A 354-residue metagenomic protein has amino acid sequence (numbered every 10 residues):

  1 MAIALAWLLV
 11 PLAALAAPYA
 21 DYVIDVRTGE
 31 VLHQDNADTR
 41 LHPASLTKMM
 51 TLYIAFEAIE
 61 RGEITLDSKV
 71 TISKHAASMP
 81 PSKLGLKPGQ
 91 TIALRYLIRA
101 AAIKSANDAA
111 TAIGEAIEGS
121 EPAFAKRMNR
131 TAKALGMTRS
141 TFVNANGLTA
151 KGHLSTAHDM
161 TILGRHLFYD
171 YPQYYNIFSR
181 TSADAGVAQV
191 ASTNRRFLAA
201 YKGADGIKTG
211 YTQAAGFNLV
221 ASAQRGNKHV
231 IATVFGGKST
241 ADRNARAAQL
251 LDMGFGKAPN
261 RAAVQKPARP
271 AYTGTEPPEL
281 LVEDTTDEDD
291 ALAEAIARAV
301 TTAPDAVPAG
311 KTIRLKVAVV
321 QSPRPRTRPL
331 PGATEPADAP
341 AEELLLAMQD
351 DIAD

Functional and structural regions predicted by a protein language model:
M1-P11: Bacterial N-terminal signal peptides
P11-A157, F168: Active-site-adjacent loops and short helices of periplasmic peptidoglycan-processing enzymes
M137-T141, T149-L154, H158-D354: Domain-terminus/edge residues, biased toward the C-terminal soluble/receptor-binding domains of extracytoplasmic
